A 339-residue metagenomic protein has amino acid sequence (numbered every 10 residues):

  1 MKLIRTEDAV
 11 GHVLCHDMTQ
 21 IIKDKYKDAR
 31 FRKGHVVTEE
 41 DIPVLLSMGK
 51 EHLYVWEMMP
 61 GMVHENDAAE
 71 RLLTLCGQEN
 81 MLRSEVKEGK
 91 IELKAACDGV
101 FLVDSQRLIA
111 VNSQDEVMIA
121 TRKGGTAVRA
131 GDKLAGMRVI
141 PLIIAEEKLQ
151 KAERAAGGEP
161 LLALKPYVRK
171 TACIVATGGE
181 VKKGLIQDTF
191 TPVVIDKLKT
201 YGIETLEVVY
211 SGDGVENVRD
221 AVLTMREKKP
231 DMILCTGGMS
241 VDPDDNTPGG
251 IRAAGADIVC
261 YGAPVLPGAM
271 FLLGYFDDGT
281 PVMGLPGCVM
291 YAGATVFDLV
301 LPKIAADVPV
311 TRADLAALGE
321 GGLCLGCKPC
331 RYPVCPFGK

Functional and structural regions predicted by a protein language model:
M1-L149: Phosphate-interaction motifs
E7-G11, A29, R83-V86, T126-V128 (+4 more regions): Solvent-exposed alpha-helices and their adjacent loops that cap or buttress functional pockets in soluble metabolic
L45, I174, L234: Residue-level signal for inorganic ion chemistry
N80-R83, R122-T126, V139-P141, G158-P166 (+5 more regions): A generic local secondary-structure boundary/capping motif
S105-Q106, E146-L149, L185-Q187, D244-T247 (+1 more regions): Short acidic, glycine/serine/threonine-rich loops at helix termini
S113-T121, L149-A163, F190-V193: Active-site glycine-rich loop that binds ribose-phosphate moieties when present
G158-D213, N217: Glycine-rich phosphate/diphosphate-binding loop of Rossmann-like nucleotide-binding domains
G179, L206-G338: Short glycine/threonine-rich loop/turn motifs
